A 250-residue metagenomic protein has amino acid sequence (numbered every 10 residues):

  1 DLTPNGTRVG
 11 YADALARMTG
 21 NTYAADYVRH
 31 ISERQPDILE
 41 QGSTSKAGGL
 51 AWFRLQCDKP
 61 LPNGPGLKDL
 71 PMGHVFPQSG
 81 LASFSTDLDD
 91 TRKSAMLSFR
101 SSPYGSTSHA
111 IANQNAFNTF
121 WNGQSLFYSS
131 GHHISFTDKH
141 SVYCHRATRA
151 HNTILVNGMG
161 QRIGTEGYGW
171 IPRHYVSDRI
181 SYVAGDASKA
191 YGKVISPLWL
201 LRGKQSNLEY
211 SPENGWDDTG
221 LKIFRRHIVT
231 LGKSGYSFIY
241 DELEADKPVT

Functional and structural regions predicted by a protein language model:
D1-G49: C-terminal, helix-dominated tail/subdomain
P36-T250: Catalytic and substrate-binding regions of extracellular carbohydrate-active enzymes, especially polysaccharide lyases
